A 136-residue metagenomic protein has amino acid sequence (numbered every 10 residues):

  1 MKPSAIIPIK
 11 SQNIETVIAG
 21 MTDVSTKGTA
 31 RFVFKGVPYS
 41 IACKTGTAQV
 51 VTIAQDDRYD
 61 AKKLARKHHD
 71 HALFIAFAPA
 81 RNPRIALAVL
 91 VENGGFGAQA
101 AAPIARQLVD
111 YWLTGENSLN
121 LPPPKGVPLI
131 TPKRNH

Functional and structural regions predicted by a protein language model:
M1-L119: Active-site beta-strand/loop architecture of penicillin-binding DD-peptidases
V33-P38, L119-H136: Acidic/histidine-enriched alpha-helical segments
